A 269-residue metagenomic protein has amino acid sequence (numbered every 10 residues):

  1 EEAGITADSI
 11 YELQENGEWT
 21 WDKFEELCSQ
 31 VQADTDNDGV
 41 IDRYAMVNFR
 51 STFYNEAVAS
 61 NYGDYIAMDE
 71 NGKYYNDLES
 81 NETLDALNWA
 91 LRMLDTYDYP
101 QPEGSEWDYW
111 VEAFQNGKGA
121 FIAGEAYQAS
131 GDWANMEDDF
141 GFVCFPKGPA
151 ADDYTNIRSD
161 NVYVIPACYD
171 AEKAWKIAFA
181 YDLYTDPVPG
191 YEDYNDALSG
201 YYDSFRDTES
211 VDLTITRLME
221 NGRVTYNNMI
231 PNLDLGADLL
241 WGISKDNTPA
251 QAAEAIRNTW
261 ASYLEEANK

Functional and structural regions predicted by a protein language model:
E1-Y11, N48-N71, R158-P166, A180: Periplasmic solute-binding protein
E2, G131-A150: Ligand-binding "clamshell"
G4-I5, E26-D36, L91-D98, D182-P189 (+2 more regions): Sec-exported extracytoplasmic/periplasmic mature domains
S9-Y11, G17, D34-R43: Acidic, glycine-anchored loop motifs typical of Ca2+
N16-K23, Q101-Q115: Short helix-initiation/N-cap motifs at beta->coil->alpha
W21-Q30, A57-S60, Y65-G104: Glycine-centered hinge/linker elements that transmit conformational signals in sensory and ligand-binding systems
A120-E125: Paired acidic/hydrophobic, glycine-rich loop segments that form the ligand-binding mouth/hinge of periplasmic-binding
A167-A178, T185-K269: Conserved C-terminal helix/tail region of periplasmic/extracytoplasmic solute-binding proteins
